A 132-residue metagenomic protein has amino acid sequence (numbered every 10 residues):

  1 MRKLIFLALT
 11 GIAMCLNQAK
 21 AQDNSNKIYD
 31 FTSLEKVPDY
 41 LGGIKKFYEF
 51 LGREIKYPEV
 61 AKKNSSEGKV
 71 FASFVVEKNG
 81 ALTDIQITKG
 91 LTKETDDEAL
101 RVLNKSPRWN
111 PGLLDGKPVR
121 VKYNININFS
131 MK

Functional and structural regions predicted by a protein language model:
L4-A8, N17-K132: Charge-biased low-complexity segments
G11-I12: Repetitive helical segments and hydrophobic/amphipathic motifs
